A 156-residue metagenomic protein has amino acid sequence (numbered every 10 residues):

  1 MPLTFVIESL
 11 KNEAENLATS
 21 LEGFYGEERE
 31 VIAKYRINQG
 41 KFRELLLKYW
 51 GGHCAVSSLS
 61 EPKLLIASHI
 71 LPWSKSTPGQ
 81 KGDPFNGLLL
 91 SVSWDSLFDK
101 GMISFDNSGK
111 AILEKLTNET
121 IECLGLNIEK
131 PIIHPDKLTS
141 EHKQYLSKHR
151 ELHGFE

Functional and structural regions predicted by a protein language model:
M1-E44, K48, A55-L65: A short mid-domain helix/strand-loop element embedded in enzyme catalytic domains that forms or borders the active-site
E27, V31, I37, K41 (+2 more regions): A detector for short metal-coordination/catalytic motifs
H53, I66, L90: The −1 position to Zn-ligating cysteines in a subset of zinc-ribbon hairpins
H69: Conserved active-site aspartate in kinases
